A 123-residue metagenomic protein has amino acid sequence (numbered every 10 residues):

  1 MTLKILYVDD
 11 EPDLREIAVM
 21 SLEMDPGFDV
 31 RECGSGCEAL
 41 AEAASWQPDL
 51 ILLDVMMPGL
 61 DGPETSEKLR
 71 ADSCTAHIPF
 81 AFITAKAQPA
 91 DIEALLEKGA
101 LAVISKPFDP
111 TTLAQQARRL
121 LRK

Functional and structural regions predicted by a protein language model:
P12-R31: Two-component/phosphorelay signaling modules centered on CheY-like receiver
E32-L50: Acidic, metal-coordinating helix/loop segments flanking the phosphotransfer/catalytic sites of two-component signaling
D54, T84: Active-site residues of response regulator receiver
M57: Receiver (REC) domain active-site loop signature in two-component systems and cognate sites in sensor histidine kinases
F108-A117: C-terminal output helix
